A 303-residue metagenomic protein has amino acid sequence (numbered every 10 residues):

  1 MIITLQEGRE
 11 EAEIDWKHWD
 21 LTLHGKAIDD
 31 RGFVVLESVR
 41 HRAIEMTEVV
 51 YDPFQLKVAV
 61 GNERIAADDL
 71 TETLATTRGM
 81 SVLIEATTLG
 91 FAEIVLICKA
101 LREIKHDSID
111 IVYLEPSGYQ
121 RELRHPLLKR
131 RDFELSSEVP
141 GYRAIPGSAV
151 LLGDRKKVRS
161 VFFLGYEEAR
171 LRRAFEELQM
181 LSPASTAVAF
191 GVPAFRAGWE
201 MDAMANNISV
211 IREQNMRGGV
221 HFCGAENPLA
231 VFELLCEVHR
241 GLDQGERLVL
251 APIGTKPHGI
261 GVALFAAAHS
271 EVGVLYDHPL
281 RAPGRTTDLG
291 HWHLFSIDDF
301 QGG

Functional and structural regions predicted by a protein language model:
G8-E13, N227-E246, H258-A263: A short, acidic, amphipathic alpha-helical segment used as a generic capping/interface helix at domain edges
G25-G32, E85-L96, E115-Q120, F163-R172 (+3 more regions): Gly/Ser/Thr-rich loops at beta-strand to alpha-helix junctions that form or flank small-molecule/cofactor-binding
H41-L83, A100, I104: A broadly used, surface-exposed interaction patch
M46-P53, D110-Y113, A184-A194, G198: Short internal beta-strands
D107-A144, P193-F195, E200-R212, R281: Long, charge-dense
V112-R121, A194, S270-Q301: Short, flexible loop segments at boundaries between secondary-structure elements
K129-R155, Y166-R173: Active-site glycine-rich loop that binds ribose-phosphate moieties when present
L164-V238: Redox- and metal-dependent alpha/beta enzyme cores, enriched for Fe-S-associated oxidoreductases and cofactor-handling
